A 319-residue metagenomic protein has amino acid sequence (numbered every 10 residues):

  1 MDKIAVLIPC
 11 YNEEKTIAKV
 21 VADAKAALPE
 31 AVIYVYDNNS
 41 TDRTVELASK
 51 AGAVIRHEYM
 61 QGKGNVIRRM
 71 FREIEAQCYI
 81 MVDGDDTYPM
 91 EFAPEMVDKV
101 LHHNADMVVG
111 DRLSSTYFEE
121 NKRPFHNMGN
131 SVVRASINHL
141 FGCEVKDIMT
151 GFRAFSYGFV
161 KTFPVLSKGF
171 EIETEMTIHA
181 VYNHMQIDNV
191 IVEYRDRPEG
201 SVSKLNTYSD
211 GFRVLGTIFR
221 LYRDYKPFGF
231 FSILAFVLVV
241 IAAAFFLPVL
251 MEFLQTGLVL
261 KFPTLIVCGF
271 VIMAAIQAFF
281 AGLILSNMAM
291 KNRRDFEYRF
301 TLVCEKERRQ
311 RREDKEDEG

Functional and structural regions predicted by a protein language model:
K3-A5, V32, E175: Cell-envelope/extracellular polymer assembly enzymes that use nucleotide-activated donors
L7-I8, V20-V21, E30-N39: Short beta-strand/loop segment that forms part of the nucleotide-sugar
N12-A26: Short, well-formed alpha-helical segments that are part of the catalytic scaffolds of diverse glycosyltransferases
K15-K19, T41-A51: Acidic helix N-cap motif at the loop->helix transition within catalytic regions of sugar-transfer enzymes
V32-Y34, V45-E73: Conserved donor nucleotide-binding strand/loop of the catalytic core
Y59-E73, C78, M90-F170, R195-F212: Acceptor/aglycone-binding surface of glycosyltransferases and processive sugar-polymer synthases
S167, I172-G319: Hydrophobic helical membrane-anchoring modules
